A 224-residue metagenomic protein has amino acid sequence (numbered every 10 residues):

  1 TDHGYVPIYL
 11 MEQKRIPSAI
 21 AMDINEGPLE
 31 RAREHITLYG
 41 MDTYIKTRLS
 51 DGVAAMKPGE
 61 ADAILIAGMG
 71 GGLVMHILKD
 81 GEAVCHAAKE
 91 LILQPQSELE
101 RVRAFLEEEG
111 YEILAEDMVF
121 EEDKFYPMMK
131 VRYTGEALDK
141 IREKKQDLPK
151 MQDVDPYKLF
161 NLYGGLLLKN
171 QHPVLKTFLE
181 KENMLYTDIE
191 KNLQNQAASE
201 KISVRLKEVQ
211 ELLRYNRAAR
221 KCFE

Functional and structural regions predicted by a protein language model:
H3-P17: Conserved SAM-binding loop of SAM-dependent methyltransferases across substrates and taxa, primarily the Class I
K14-R15, T37-D42, A83-H86: Short helix-capping segments at alpha-helix termini
I20, N25, E98-R101, E108-L138: Active-site capping/gating segments
M22-D62: S-adenosyl-L-methionine
L49-D51, P95, A115: Short loop/edge segments at beta-strand edges and connector loops that shape dinucleotide/nucleotide cofactor-binding
M56-E82: Active-site segment flanking the S-adenosylmethionine/decSAM binding pocket in AdoMet-dependent transferases
C85-E100: Conserved beta-strand signature within the Rossmann-like core of class I S-adenosyl-L-methionine
T134-G135, K140-E224: An accessory alpha-helical subdomain
